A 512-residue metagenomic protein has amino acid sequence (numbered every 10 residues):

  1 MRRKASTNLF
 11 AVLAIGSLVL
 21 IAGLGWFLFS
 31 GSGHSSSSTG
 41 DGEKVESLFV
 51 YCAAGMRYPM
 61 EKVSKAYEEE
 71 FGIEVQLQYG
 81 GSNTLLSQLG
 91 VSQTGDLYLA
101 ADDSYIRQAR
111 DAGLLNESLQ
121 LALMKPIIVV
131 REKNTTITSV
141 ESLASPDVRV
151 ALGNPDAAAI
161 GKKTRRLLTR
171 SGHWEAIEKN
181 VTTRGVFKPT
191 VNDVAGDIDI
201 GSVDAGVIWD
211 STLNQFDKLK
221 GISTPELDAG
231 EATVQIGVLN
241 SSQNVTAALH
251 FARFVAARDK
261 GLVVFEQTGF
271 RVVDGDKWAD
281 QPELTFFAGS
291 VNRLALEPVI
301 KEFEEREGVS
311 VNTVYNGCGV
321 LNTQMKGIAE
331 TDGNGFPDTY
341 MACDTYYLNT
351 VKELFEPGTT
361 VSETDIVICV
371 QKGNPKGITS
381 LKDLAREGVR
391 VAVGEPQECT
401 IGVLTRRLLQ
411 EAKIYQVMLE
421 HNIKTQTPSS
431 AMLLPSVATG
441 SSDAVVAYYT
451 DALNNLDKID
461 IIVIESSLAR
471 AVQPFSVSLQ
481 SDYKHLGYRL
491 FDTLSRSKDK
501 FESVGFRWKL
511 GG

Functional and structural regions predicted by a protein language model:
M1-K4: N-terminal secretory signal peptides that target proteins for export/translocation
S6-Q78, N83-Q93, A100-D103, R107-D111 (+3 more regions): Exported/periplasmic ABC-transporter solute-binding proteins
